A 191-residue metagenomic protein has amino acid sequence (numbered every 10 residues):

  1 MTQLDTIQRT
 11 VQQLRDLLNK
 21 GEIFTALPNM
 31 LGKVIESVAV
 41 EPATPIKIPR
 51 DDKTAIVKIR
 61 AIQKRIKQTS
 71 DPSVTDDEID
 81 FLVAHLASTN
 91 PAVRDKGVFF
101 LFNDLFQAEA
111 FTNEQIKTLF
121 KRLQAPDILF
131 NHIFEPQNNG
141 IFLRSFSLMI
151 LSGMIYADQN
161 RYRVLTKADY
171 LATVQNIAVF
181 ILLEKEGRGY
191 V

Functional and structural regions predicted by a protein language model:
T2-F111: N-terminal alpha-helical scaffold/docking segments in eukaryotic complex subunits
G97-F111, K117-A125, I133-Q137: N-terminal low-complexity, intrinsically disordered segments
Q107-E114, Q159-L165: Short coil/turn connectors between adjacent alpha-helices in alpha-solenoid helical repeat scaffolds
L119-V191: Eukaryote-skewed repeat-based solenoidal scaffolds used as protein-protein interaction platforms, primarily
